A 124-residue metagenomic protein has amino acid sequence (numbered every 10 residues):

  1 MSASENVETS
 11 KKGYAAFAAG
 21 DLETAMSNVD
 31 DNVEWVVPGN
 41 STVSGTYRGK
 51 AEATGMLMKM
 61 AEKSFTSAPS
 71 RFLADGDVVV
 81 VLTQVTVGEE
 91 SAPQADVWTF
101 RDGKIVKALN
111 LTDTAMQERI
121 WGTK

Functional and structural regions predicted by a protein language model:
M1-K124: C-terminal and inter-domain tail/linker signature
